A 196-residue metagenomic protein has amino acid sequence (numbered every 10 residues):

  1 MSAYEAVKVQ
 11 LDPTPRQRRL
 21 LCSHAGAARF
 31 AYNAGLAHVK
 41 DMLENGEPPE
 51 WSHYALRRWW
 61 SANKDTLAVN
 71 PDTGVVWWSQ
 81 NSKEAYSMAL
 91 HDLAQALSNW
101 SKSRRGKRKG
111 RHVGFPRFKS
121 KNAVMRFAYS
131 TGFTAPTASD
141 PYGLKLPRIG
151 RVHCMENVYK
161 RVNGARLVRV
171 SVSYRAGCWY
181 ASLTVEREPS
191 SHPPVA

Functional and structural regions predicted by a protein language model:
M1-A196: Nucleic-acid substrate recognition interfaces
